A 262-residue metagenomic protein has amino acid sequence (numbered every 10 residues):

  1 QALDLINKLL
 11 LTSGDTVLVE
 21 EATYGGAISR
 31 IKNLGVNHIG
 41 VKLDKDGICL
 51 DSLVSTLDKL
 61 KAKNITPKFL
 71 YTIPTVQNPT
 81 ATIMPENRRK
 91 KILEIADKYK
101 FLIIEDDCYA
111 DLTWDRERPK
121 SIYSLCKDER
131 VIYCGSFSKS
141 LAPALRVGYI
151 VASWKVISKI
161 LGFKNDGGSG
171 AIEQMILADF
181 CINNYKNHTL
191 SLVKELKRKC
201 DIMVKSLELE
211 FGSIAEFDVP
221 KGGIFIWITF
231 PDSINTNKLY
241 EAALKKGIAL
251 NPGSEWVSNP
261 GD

Functional and structural regions predicted by a protein language model:
Q1-D262: PLP-dependent class I/II
